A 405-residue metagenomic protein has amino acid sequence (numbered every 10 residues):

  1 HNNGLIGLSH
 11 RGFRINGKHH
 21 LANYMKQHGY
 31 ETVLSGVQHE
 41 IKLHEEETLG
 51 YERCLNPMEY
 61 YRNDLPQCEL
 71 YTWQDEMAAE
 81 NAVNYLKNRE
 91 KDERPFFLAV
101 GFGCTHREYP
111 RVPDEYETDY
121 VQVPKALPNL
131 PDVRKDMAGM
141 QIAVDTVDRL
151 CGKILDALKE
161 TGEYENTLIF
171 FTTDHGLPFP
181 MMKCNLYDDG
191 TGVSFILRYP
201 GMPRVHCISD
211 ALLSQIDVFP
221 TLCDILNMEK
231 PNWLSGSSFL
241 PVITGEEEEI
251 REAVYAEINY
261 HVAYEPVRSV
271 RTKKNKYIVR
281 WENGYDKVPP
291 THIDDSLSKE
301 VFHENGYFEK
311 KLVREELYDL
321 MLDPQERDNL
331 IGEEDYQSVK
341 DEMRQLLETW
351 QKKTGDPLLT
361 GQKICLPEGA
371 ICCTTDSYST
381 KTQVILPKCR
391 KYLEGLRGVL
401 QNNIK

Functional and structural regions predicted by a protein language model:
H1-E309, E315-E316, P324-Q345, T374-K405: Formylglycine-dependent sulfatase
M321: Residues forming the ATP-binding cleft of Hanks-type serine/threonine protein kinase domains
Q337-C373: A contiguous, mid-protein "functional segment" used to position or interact with cofactors/ions or partner subunits
